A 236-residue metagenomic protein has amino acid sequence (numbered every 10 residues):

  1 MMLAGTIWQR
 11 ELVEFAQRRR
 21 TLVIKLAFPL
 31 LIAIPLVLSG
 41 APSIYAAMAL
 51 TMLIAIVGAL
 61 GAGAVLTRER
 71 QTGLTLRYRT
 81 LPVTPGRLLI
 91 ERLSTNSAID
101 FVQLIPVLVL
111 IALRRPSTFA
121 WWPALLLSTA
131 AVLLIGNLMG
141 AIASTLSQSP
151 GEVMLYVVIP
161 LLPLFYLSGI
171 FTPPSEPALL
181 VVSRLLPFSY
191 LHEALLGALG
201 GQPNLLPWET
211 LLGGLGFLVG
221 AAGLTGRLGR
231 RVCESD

Functional and structural regions predicted by a protein language model:
M2-T6, T172-L211: Short hydrophobic, aromatic-rich alpha-helical segments embedded in or entering the lipid bilayer of multi-pass
T6, R10-E14, L76-T80, Q148 (+2 more regions): Short amphipathic alpha-helical coupling elements at transmembrane boundaries
R10, E14-G61, V157-Y166, G213-A222: Hydrophobic alpha-helical transmembrane segments of multi-pass membrane transport/permease proteins
Q17, I44, A55-L60, I90-T95 (+3 more regions): Short alpha-helical transmembrane interface motifs in multi-pass membrane proteins
P35-G40, L146-F188: Transmembrane helix segments
P35-L38, P42-R114: Hydrophobic alpha-helical transmembrane segments of multi-pass membrane transport proteins
P85, L93-V157, L205-L215, V219-L228: Alpha-helical transmembrane segments and their short interhelical loops
G229-D236: Short cytosolic juxtamembrane segments of multi-pass membrane proteins
